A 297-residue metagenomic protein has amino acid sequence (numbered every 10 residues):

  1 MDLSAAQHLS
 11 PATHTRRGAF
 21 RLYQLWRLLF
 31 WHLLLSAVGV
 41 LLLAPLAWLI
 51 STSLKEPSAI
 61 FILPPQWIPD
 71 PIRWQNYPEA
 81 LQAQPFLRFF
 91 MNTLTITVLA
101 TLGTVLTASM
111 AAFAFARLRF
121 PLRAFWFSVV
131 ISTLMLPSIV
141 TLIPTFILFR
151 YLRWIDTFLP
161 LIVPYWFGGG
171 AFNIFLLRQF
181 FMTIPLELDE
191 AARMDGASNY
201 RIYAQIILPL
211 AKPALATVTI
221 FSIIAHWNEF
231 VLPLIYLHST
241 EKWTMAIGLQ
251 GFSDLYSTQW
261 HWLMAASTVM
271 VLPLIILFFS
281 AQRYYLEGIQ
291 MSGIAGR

Functional and structural regions predicted by a protein language model:
M1-L22: Short, Lys/Arg-rich, polar N-terminal cytosolic tail immediately upstream of the first transmembrane signal-anchor
R27-R297: A structural signal for multi-pass alpha-helical bundles of membrane permease subunits that mediate small-molecule
